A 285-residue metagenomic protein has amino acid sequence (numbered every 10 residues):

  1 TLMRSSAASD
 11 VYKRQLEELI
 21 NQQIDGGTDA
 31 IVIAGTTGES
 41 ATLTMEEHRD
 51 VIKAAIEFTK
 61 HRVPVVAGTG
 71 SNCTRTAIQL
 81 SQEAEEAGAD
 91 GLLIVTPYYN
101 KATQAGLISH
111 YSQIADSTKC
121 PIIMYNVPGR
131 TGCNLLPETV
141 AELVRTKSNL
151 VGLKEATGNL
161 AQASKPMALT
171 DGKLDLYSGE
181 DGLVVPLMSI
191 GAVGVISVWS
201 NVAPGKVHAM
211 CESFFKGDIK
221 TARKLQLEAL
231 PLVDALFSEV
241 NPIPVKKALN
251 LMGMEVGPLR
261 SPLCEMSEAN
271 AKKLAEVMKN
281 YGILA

Functional and structural regions predicted by a protein language model:
T1-A8, Y12: Single conserved hydrophobic/aromatic residue that forms the stacking wall/gate of nucleotide- or nucleobase-binding
D10-G132, E142: Active-site beta->alpha loop and helix N-cap motifs at the rims of alpha/beta catalytic domains
L16, H48, I52, A77 (+7 more regions): A general structural signal for well-ordered alpha-helical segments in protein cores
Q23, A55, A84, I114 (+5 more regions): Conserved, mostly hydrophobic/aromatic
G35, T96-P97, T157, E180-D181 (+2 more regions): Short secondary-structure boundary segments
I52-K60, Q82-E85, A115, V144-R145 (+3 more regions): Surface-exposed amphipathic alpha-helices with a cationic face
A89-G91, Y98-T103, L107-M188, V193: Ligand/cofactor pocket segment of small-molecule handling proteins
G182-A285: Structured C-terminal cap/extension of enzyme domains
